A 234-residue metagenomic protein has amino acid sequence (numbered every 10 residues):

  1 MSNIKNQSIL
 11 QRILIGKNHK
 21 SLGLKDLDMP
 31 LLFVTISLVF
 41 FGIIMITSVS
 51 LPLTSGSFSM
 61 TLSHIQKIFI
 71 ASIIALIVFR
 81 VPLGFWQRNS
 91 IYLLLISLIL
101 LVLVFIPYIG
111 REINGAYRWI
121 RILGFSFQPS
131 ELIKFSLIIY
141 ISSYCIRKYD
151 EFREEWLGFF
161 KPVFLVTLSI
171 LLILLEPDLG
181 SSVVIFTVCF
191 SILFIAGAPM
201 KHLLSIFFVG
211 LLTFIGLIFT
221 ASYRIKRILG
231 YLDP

Functional and structural regions predicted by a protein language model:
M1-L24: Short, Lys/Arg-rich, polar N-terminal cytosolic tail immediately upstream of the first transmembrane signal-anchor
H19-I36: N-terminal membrane topogenic signal
L32-F40, I44-T47, L53-P234: Hydrophobic alpha-helical transmembrane segments of multi-pass inner membrane proteins, especially in bacterial systems
